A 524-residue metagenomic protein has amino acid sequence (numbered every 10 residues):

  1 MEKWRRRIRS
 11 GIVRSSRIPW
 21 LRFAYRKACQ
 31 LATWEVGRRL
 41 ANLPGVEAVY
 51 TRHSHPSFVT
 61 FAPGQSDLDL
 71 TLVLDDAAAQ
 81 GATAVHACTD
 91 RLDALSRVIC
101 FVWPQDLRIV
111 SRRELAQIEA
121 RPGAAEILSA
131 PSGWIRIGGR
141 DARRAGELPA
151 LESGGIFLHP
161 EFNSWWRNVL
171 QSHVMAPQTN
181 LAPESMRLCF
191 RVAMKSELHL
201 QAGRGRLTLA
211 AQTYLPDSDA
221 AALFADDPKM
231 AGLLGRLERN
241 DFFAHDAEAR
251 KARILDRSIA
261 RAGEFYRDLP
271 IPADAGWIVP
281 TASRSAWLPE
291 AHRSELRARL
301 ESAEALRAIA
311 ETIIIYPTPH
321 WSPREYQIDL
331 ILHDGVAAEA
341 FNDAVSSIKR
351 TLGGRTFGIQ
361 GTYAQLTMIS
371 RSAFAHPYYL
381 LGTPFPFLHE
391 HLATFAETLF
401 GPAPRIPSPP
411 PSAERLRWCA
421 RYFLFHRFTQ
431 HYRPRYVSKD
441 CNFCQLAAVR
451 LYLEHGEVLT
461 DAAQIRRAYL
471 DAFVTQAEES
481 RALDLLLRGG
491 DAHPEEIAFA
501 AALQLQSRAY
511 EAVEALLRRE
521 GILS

Functional and structural regions predicted by a protein language model:
E2-L31, A82, H86-V192, G263-A298 (+1 more regions): Conserved NTP/Mg2+-binding pocket subregion across the NTase superfamily
E2-R9, E147-A298, S302, I309-T312 (+1 more regions): Conserved nucleotidyltransferase catalytic core and NTase-mimicking acidic/glycine-rich helix/loop elements in nucleic
Q30-R38: Extracytoplasmic/periplasmic
G37-L68, V73-Q80, R297-Y326, L332-E339: Active-site nucleotide-donor binding segment shared across nucleotidyl transfer reactions
R39-L40, L95, A220, Y469: Broad structural signal for hydrophobic residues in well-ordered alpha-helices, predominantly aliphatic
P56, A77-A79, E114-A116, A260-E264 (+4 more regions): Generic "edge-of-domain/loop-turn" microfeature
L68-L72, A130, C189, I328-L330 (+2 more regions): Short low-polarity hydrophobic stretches
A79-T83, L198-R206, E339: Short, solvent-exposed secondary-structure capping/transition elements
